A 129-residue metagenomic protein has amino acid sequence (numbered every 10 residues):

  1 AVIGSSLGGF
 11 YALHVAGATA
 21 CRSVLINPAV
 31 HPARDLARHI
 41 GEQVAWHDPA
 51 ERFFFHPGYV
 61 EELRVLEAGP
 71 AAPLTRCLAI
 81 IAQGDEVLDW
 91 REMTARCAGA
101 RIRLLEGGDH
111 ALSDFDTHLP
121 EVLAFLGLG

Functional and structural regions predicted by a protein language model:
A1-I3, V24-L25: Short, conserved beta-strand segments within well-ordered enzyme catalytic domains that often line or immediately flank
I3-G8, A12: Gly/Ala-rich beta-loop-alpha elbow adjacent to hydrolase catalytic centers
V15-T19: Aromatic pocket-lining residues of Rossmann-like dinucleotide-binding sites
R22-G129: The alpha/beta-hydrolase serine catalytic core
